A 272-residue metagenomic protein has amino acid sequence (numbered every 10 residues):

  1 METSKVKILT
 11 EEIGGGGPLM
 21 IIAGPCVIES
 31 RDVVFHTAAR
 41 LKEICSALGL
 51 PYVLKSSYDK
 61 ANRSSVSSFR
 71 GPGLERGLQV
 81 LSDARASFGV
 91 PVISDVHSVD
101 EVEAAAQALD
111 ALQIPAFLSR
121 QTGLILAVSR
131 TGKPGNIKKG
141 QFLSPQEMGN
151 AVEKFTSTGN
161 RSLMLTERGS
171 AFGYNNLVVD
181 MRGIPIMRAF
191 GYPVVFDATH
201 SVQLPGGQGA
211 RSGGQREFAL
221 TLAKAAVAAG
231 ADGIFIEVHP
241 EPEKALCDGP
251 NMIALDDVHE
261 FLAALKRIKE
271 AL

Functional and structural regions predicted by a protein language model:
M1-I21, L272: N-terminal amphipathic alpha-helix/helix-capping segment at the start of soluble metabolic enzymes
E12, A225-L272: Structured C-terminal cap/extension of enzyme domains
G16-L19, L48-Y52, A86-V92, A108-D110 (+4 more regions): Short, well-ordered coil/turn segments that N-cap beta-strands
A23-H36, S64-P72, V90-D95, I114-A116 (+2 more regions): Active-site mouth loops of central-metabolism enzymes
P25-V34, Y52-L74, H239-D248: Glycine-rich, proline-tolerant flexible connector loops at the mouths of alpha/beta enzymes
L41-L48, S67-I93, V128-P134, I184-F196 (+2 more regions): Alpha-helix-loop-beta-strand connector modules within alpha/beta enzyme cores
P72-G73, S87-E101, D110-G123, P134-P145 (+1 more regions): Catalytic beta/alpha-barrel core
G132, N136-V238: Catalytic alpha/beta core domains of metabolic enzymes, predominantly
